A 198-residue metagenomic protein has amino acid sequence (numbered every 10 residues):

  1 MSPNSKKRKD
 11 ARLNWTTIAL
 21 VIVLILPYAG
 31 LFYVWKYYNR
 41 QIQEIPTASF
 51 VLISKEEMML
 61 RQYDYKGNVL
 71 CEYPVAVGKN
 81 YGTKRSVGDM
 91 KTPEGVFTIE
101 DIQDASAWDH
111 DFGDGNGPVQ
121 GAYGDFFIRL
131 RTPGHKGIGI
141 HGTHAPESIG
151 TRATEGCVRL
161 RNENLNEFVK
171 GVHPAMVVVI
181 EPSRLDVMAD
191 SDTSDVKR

Functional and structural regions predicted by a protein language model:
M1-W15: N-terminal Lys/Arg-rich, disordered targeting/topogenic segments
W15-Y33: Hydrophobic membrane-insertion alpha-helices, especially the h-region of bacterial N-terminal signal peptides
Y33-Y37, D101, G139-H144: Short amphipathic alpha-helical segments, especially helix-boundary/capping motifs
V34-P46: Aromatic-capped interface at the extracytoplasmic side of an N-terminal signal-anchor transmembrane helix
Q43-I138, V196: Gly/Pro-biased beta-strand-loop elements
A105-R198: Exported/periplasmic cell-wall-interacting domains
